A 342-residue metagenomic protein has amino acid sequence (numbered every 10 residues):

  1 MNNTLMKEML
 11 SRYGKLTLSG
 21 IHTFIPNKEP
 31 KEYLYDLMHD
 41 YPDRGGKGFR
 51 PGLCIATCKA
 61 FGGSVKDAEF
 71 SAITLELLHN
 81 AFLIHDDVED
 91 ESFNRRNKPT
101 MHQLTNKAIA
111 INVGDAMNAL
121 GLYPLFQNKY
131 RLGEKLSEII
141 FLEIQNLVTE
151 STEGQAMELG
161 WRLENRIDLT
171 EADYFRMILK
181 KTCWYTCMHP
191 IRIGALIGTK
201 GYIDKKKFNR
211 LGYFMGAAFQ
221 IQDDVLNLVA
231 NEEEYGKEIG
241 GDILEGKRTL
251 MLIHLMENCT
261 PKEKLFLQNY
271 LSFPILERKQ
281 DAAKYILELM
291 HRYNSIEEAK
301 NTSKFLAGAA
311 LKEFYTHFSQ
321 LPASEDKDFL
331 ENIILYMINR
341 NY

Functional and structural regions predicted by a protein language model:
M1-I25: N-terminal amphipathic/basic leader segments beginning at the initiator methionine
N3, F82, K327: Double-stranded RNA-binding/processing signature
M6, L10, G14, A68-S71 (+6 more regions): Hydrophobic packing residues in well-ordered alpha-helices of helical domains and bundles
I25-L265, I275, L335: Mg2+-dependent prenyl diphosphate-binding active-site environment of isoprenoid biosynthetic enzymes
R131, Y315-S324: Surface-exposed helix-capping loop/turn segments at secondary-structure junctions
L252, A310, L330: Hydrophobic, well-ordered secondary-structure elements that form the walls of internal hydrophobic environments
L265-H317: Mobile late-domain/C-terminal helix-loop "cap" segments that border catalytic sites or the cytosolic face
L306, L321-Y342: Short, amphipathic C-terminal "tail helix"
